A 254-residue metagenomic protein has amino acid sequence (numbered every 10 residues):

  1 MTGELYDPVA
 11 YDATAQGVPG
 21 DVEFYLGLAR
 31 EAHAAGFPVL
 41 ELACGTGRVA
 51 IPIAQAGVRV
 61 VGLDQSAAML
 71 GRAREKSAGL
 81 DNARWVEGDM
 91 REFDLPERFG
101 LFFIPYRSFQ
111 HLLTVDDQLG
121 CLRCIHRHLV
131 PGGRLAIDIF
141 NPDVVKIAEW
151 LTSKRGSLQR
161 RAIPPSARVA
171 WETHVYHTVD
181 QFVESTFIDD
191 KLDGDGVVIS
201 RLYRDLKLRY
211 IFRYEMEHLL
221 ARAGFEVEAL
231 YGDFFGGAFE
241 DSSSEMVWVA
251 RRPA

Functional and structural regions predicted by a protein language model:
M1-F37: Conserved class I S-adenosyl-L-methionine
A43-G45: Class I SAM-dependent methyltransferase "Motif I" SAM/SAH-binding loop
R48-E92: Class I SAM-dependent methyltransferase SAM/SAH-binding core
R91-L101: A short acidic, Gly/Pro-enriched loop at the edge of an enzyme's catalytic core that lines a small-molecule cofactor
L119-P131: A short glycine-rich, Lys/Arg-flanked "PGG" loop and its adjoining helix->strand segment in the class I
G132-I139: Conserved beta-strand signature within the Rossmann-like core of class I S-adenosyl-L-methionine
I139-E217: SAM-dependent methyltransferase
K207-A254: C-terminal lobe and adjacent flexible extensions of AdoMet/dcAdoMet transferase-like proteins
